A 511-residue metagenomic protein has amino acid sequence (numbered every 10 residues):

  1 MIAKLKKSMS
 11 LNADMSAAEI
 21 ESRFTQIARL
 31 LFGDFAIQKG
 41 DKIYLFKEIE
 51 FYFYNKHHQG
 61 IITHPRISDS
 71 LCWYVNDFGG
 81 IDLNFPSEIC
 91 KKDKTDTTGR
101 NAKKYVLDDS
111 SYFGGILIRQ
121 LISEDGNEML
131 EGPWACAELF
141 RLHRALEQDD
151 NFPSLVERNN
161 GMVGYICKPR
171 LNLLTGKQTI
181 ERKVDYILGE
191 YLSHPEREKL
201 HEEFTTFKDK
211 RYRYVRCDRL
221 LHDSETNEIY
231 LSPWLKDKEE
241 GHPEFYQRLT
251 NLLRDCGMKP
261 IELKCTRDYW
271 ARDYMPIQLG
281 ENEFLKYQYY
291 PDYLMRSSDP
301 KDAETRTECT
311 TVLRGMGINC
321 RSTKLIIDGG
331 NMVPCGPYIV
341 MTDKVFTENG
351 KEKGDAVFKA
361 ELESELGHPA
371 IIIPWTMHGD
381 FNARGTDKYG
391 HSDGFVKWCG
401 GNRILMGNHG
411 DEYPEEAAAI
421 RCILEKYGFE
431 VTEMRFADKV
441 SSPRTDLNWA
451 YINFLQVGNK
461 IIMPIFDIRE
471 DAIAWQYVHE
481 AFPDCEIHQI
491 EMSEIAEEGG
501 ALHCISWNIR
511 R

Functional and structural regions predicted by a protein language model:
M1-R219: A cross-family signal for N-terminal binding/gating loops and helix N-caps that shape access to the active site
R216-R511: The feature marks the mature, well-folded catalytic cores of soluble enzymes
